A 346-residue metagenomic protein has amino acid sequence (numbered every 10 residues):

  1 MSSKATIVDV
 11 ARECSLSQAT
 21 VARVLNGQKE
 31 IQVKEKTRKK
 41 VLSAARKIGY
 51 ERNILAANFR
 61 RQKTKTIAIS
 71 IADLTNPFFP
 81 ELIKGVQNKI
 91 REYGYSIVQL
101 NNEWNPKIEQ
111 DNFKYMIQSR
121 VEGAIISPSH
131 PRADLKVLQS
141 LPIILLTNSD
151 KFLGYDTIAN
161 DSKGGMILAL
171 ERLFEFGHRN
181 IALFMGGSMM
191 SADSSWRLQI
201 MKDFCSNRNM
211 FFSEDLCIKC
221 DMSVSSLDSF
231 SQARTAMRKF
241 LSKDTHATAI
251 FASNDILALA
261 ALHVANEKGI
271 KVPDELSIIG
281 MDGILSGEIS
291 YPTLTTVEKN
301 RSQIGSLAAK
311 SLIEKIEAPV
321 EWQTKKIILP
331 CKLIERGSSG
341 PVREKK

Functional and structural regions predicted by a protein language model:
M1-S2, T6, Q62-E171, E175 (+3 more regions): Alpha-helical recognition/docking segments in bacterial nutrient-uptake and carbohydrate-utilization systems
M1-T64: N-terminal helix-turn-helix DNA-binding module of bacterial transcription factors
Q18-R23, R60-D73, N180-G187: Short beta-strand segments enriched in small/hydrophobic residues
I90-N101, K202-F230: Short beta-strand elements in bilobed, periplasmic/extracellular small-molecule ligand-binding domains
I158-L183, Q199-D203, F230-K239, A258 (+1 more regions): Hydrophobic alpha-helical segments within soluble ligand-binding/sensing domains
A169-N209, T324-S338: An alpha-beta-alpha
R179-N180, F212-L216, V272-I278: Short acidic capping loops at alpha-helix termini that bridge into adjacent secondary structure
R234-K346: Flexible loop/turn connectors
